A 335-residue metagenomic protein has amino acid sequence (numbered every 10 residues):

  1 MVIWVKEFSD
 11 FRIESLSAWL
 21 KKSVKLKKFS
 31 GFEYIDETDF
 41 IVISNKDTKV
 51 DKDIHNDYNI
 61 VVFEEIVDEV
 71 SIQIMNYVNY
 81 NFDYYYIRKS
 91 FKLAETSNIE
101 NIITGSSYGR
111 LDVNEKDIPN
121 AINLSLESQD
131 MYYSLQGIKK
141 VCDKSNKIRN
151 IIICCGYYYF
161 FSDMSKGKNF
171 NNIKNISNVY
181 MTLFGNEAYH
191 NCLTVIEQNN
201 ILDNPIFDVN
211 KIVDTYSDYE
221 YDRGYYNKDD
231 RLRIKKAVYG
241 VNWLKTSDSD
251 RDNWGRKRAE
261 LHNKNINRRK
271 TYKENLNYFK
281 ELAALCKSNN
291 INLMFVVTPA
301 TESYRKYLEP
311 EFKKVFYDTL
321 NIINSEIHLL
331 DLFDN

Functional and structural regions predicted by a protein language model:
F8-D10, A94, I99-E115, E127: Catalytic nucleophile-elbow at a beta strand-turn-alpha helix junction centered on a G-D-S/GDSL motif, marking
F8-S15, D47-Y58, F63-I99, K144-N146: N-terminal secretory targeting modules
W19-E37, Y132-Y133: A short, well-structured beta->alpha microelement
F32-V50: Short, well-ordered secondary-structure micro-motifs within conserved domains or adaptor modules
I72, Y307-N335: C-terminal regions of proteins
Y108-N186: Membrane-embedded segments
N169-A283: Secreted/periplasmic serine-hydrolase-like ester/acetyl group-modifying domain
A283-L308: Active-site segments of SGNH/GDSL-like serine hydrolases that catalyze O-acetyl group transfer/hydrolysis on lipids
